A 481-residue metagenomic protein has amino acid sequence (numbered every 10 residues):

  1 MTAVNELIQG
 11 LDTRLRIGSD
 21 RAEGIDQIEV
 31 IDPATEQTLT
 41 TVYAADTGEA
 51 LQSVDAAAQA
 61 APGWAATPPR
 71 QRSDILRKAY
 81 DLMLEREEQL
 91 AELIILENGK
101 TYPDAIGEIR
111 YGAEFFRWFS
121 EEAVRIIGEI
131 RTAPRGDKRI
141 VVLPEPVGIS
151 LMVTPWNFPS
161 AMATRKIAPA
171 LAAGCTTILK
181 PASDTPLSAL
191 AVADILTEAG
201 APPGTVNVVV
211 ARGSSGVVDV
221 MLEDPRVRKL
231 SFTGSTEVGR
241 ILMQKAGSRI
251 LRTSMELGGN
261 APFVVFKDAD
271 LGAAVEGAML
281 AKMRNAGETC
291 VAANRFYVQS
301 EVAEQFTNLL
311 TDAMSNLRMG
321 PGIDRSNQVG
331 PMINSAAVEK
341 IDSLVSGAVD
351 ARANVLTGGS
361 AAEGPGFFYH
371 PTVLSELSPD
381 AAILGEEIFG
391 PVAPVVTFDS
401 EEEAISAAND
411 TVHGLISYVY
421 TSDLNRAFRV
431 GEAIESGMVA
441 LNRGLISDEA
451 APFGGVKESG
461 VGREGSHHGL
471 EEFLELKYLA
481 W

Functional and structural regions predicted by a protein language model:
M1-T35: Hydrophobic face of amphipathic alpha-helices that form TPR/SEL1-like repeat modules and related alpha-solenoid
E36, R72, I94, F116 (+9 more regions): Residue-level signal for inorganic ion chemistry
Q37-T41, V227, V264, R318 (+2 more regions): Conserved C-terminal structural/oligomerization subdomain of aldehyde/semialdehyde dehydrogenase
L39-A45, A60-A66, M152, F263-F266 (+5 more regions): Short, well-ordered beta-strand elements within core beta-sheets of diverse protein domains
L39-I127, D137: Glycine-rich loop-to-alpha-helix module at the N-terminal edge of alpha/beta enzyme cores
G128-A273, F398: Rossmann-like NAD(P) dinucleotide-binding subdomain of oxidoreductase/dehydrogenase enzymes
T176-I178, V355, M438: A short hydrophobic/small-residue beta-strand
E237-S378, L441: ALDH superfamily catalytic-core signature
